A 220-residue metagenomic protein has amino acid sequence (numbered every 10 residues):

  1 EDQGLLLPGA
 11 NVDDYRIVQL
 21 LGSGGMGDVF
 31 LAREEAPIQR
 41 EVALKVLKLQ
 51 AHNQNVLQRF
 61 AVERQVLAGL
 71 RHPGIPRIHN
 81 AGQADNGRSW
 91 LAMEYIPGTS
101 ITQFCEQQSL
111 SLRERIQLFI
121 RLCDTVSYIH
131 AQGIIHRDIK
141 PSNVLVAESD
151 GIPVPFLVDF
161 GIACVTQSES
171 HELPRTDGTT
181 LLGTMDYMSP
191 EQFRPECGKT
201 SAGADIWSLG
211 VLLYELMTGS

Functional and structural regions predicted by a protein language model:
D28: Conserved N-lobe ATP-binding subsite of Hanks-type protein kinase domains, especially the beta3 VAIK lysine
K48-G69: AlphaC helix of the eukaryotic protein kinase fold
H52-N55, E148-C197: Activation segment of protein kinases
N80-G82: A short, aromatic-enriched beta-strand patch in the conserved N-lobe beta-sheet of the protein kinase catalytic domain
N86-S100, F104: Conserved short submotifs of the Hanks-type protein kinase catalytic core that shape the nucleotide-binding pocket
D124-I134: Protein kinase catalytic-loop region centered on the HRD/HxD motif
